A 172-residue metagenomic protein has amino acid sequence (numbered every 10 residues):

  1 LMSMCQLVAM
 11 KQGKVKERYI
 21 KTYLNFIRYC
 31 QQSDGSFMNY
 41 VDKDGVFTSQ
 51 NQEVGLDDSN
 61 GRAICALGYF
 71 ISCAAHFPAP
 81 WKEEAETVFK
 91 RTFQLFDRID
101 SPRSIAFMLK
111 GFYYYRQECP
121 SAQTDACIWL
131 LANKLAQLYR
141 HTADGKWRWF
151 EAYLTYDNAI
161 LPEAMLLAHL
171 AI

Functional and structural regions predicted by a protein language model:
L1-I172: Glycan-recognition and catalytic cores of secretory/periplasmic carbohydrate-active enzymes
